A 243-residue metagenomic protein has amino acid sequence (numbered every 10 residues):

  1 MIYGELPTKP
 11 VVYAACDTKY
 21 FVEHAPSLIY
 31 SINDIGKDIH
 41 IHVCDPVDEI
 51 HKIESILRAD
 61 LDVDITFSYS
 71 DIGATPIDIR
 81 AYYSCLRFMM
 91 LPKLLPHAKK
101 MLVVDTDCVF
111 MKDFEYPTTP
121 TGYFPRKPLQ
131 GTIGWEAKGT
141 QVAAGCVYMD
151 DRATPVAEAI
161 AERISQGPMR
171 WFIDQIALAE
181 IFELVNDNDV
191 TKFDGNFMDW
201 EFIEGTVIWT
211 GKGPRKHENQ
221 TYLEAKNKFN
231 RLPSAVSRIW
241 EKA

Functional and structural regions predicted by a protein language model:
M1-A74, P96-H97, D151, P155 (+2 more regions): N-terminal anchoring/stem segment of glycosyltransferases
F21, P76-L86: A short, glycine-/small-residue-rich helix N-cap motif at loop->alpha-helix starts within glycosyltransferase
C44-I50, T106-D113, N196-M198: Short, polar loop motifs at secondary-structure junctions
Y83-T132: GT-A fold catalytic core of metal-dependent nucleotide-sugar glycosyltransferases, centered on the diacidic
M90, C146-Y148, I208: Conserved hydrophobic/aromatic beta-strand scaffold that supports enzyme active sites
V104-T106, V142-A143, D174, E204-G205: Residues that flank catalytic or metal-binding motifs in active/ligand-binding sites
M111-I176: Conserved catalytic core of nucleotide-sugar-dependent glycosyltransferases
D151-K242: Catalytic core and acceptor-binding pocket of nucleotide-sugar-dependent glycosyltransferases
